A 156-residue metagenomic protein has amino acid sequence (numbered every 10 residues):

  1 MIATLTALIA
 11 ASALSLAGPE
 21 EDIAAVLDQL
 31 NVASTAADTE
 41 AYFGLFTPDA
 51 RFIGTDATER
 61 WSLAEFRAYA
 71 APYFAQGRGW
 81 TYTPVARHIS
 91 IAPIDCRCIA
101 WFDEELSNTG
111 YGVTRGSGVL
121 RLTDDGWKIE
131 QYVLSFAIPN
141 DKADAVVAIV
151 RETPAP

Functional and structural regions predicted by a protein language model:
I2-P48, R60, A64, A143 (+1 more regions): Short, low-complexity N-terminal intrinsically disordered segments enriched in polar/charged residues
L16, D22, F52, A64-V113: Surface-exposed, charged secondary-structure patches
L27-S34, D38, F46-A50, A70-R78 (+2 more regions): Sec/Tat-exported extracytoplasmic proteins
F46-T47, D56, H88, D95 (+3 more regions): A mature extracytoplasmic/lumenal domain signature
F52-G54, N140: A short acidic, helix-capping loop that chelates divalent metal ions and anchors anionic groups
W61, T109-Y111, A137-D141: A short local loop/turn or secondary-structure capping micro-motif enriched for an aromatic residue
G116-D125: A short, surface-exposed beta-strand/turn
T123-D124, E130-P156: Low-complexity, intrinsically disordered terminal/linker segments enriched in charged and Gly/Pro repeats
